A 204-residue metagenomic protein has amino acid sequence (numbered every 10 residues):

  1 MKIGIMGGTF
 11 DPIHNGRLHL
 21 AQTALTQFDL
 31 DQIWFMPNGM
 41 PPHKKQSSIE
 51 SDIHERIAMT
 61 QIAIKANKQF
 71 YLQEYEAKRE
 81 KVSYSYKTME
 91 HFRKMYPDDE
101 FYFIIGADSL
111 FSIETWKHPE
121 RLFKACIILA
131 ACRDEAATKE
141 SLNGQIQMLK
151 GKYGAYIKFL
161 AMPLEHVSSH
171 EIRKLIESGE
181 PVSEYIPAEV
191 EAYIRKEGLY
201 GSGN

Functional and structural regions predicted by a protein language model:
M1-N204: Nucleotidyltransferase catalytic core that binds NTPs
